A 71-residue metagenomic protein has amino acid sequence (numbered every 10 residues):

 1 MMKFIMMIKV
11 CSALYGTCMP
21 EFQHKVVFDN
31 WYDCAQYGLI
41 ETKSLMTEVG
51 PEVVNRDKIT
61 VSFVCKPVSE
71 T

Functional and structural regions predicted by a protein language model:
M1-F22: Short aromatic-glycine-(Arg/Gly/Cys) micro-motifs in beta-strand/loop hairpins
F4, F28, F63-C65: Aromatic side chains
A13, D33, E70-T71: Solvent-exposed loop/turn segments at secondary-structure junctions within structured extracellular/periplasmic domains
M19-D33: A short, exposed loop/beta-hairpin motif centered on an aromatic-Gly-Thr core
N30-T42: Short, well-ordered alpha-helical segments
I40-T71: Short, mixed-charge low-complexity intrinsically disordered segments
